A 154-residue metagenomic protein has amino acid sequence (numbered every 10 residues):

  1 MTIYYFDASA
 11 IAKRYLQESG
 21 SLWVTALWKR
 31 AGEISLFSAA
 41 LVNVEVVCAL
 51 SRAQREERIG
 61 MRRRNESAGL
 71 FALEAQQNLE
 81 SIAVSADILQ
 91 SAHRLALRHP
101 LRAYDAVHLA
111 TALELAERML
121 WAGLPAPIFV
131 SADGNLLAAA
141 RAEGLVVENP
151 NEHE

Functional and structural regions predicted by a protein language model:
M1-V42, A53-E66, L145-V146, N151-E154: Short, well-structured N-terminal submotif of metal-dependent ribonuclease cores
I3, A110, E114-E154: Acidic, PIN/NYN-like endoribonuclease modules and their adjacent C-terminal/linker elements
F6, S38, A83, A103-A106 (+1 more regions): Short beta-strand scaffold positions
I11, V42, I88, H108 (+1 more regions): Alpha-helix capping/helix-boundary segments
E33-L36, N78-E80, L124-I128: Short active-site oxyanion
C48-R55, L113-E117: Short glycine/serine- and small hydrophobic-enriched flexible loop segments
R52-D87: Helix-adjacent hinge/juxtasegments
A75-H99, A106-L115: Acidic catalytic patch
